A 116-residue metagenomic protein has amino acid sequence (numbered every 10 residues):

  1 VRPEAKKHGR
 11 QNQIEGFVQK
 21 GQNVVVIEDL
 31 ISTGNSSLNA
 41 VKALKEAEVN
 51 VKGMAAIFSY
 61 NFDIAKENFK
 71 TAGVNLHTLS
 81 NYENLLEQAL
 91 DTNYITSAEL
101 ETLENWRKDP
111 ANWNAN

Functional and structural regions predicted by a protein language model:
V1-V25, T33-N39: Short, glycine/charge-rich flexible loops or terminal/linker lids adjacent to PRPP-binding catalytic cores
K42-N116: PRPP-dependent phosphoribosyltransferase catalytic core
